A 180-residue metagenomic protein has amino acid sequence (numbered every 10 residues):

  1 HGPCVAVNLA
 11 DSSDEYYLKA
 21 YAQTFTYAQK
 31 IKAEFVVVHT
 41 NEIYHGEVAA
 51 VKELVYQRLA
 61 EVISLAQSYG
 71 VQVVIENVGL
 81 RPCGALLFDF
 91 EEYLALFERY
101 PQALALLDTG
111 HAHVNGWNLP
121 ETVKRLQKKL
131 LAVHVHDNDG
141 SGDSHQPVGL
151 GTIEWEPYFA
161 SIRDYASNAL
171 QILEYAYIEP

Functional and structural regions predicted by a protein language model:
G2-A6, T40-Y44, N77-R81, T109-H113 (+2 more regions): Active-site-proximal loop/turn and secondary-structure-junction residues that shape catalytic pockets, frequently
V7-L9, E47, G84-A85, G116-L119 (+1 more regions): Short, function-defining helix-loop hinge/capping sites that tune catalysis or transport
L9-L104: Active-site acidic/histidine proton-transfer and metal-coordination neighborhood in alpha/beta enzyme cores
K32-E34, E61, F90, L94-L107 (+1 more regions): Histidine-acidic metal/acid-base catalytic patches
